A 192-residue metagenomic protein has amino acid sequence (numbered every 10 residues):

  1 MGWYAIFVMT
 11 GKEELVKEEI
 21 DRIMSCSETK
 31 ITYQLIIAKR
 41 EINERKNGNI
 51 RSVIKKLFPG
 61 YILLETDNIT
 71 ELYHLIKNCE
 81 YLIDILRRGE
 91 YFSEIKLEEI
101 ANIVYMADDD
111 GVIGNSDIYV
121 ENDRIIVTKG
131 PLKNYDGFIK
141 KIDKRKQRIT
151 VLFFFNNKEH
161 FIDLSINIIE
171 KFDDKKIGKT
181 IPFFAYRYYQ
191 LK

Functional and structural regions predicted by a protein language model:
M1-R124, F138, K144-K146, T150-K192: Acidic-enriched and Gly/Ser
I118, P131-K133: Residue-level "contact hotspot" at macromolecular interaction interfaces
K133-I139: Short, Lys/Arg- and Gly-enriched loop/turn segments at beta-strand edges
